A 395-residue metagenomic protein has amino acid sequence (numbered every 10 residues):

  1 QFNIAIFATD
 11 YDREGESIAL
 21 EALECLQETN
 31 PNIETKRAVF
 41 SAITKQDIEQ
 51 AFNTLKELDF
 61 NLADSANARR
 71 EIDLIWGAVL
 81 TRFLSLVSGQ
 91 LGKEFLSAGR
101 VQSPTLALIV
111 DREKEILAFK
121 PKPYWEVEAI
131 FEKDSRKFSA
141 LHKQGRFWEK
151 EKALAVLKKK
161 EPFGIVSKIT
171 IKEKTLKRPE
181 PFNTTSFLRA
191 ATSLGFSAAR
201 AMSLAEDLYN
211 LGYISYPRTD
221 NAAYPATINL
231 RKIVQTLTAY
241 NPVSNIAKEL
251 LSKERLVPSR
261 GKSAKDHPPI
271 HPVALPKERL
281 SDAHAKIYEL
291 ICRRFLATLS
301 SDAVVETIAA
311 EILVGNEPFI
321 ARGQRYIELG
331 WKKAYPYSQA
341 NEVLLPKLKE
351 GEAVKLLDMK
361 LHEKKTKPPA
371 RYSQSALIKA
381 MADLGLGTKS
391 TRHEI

Functional and structural regions predicted by a protein language model:
Q1-I395: Toprim catalytic domain recognition across nucleic-acid enzymes
